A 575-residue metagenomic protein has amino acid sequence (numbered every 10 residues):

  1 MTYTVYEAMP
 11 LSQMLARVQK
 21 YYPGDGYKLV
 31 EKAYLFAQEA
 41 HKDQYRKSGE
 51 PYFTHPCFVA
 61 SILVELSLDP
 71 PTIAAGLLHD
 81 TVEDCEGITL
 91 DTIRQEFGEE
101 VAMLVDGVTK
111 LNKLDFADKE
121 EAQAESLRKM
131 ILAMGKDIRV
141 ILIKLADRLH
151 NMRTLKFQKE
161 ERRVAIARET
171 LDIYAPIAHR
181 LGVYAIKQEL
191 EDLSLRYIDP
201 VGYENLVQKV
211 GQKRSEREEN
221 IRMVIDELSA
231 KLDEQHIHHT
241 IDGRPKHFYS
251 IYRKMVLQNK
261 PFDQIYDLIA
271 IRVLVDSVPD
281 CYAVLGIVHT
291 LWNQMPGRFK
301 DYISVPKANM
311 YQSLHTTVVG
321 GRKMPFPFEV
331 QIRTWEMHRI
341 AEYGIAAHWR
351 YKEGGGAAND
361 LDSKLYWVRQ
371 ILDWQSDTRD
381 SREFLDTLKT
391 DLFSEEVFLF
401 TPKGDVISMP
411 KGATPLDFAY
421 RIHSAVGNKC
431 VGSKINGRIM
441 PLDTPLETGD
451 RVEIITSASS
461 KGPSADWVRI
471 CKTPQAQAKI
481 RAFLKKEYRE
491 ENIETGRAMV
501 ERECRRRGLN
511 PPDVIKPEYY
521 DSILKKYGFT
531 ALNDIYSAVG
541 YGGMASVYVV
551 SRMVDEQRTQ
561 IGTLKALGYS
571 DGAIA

Functional and structural regions predicted by a protein language model:
M1-P23: Short, contiguous pre-domain boundary segments
V5-L11, G98-V101, G107-I269, C281-G286 (+2 more regions): Internal insertion modules embedded within essential enzymes
R17-A33, T89-V101: Short, mixed-charge amphipathic alpha-helical segments
K32, F36, K42-G76, T81 (+2 more regions): Alpha-helical phosphate/pyrophosphate-handling elements in metalloenzyme active cores
K47-F58, R94, M103, R162-D172: Divalent-cation-assisted or electrostatically stabilized phosphate/pyrophosphate-binding catalytic cores
P71-T72, G76, D80-E83, R94 (+3 more regions): Hydrophobic packing positions in regular secondary-structure scaffolds
T81-T89, E216-R217, R272-G286: Catalytic palm subdomain of template-directed nucleic-acid polymerases, centered on the conserved carboxylate motif
S546-A575: Interfacial "coupling" helices/loops that link adjacent transmembrane helices in transporter permeases
